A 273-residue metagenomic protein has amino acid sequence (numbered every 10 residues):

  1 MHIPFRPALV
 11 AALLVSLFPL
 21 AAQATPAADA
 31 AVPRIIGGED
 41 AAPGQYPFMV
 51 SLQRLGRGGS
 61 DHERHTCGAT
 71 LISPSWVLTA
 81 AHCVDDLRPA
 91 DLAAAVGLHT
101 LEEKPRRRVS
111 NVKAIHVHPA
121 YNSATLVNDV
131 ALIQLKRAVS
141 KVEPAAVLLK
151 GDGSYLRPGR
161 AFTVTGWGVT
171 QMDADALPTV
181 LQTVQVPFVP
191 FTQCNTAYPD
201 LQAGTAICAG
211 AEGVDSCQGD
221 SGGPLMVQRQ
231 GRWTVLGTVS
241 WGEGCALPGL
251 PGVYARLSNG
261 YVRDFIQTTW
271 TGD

Functional and structural regions predicted by a protein language model:
H2, R6, V50, H65-V84 (+4 more regions): C-terminal subregion of chymotrypsin/trypsin-like serine protease catalytic domains
V10-P19: Bacterial N-terminal signal peptides
A22-A30: Boundary at the C-terminal end of the N-terminal hydrophobic targeting segment
D29, L52-L55, V77-A80, D85-S123 (+1 more regions): Conserved H-D interstitial segment of serine endopeptidase catalytic domains
D40-Q45, L71, D86-R88, K104 (+6 more regions): Extracellular/periplasmic catalytic domains that process cell-envelope and extracellular macromolecules
Q45-F48, L52-H65, S140-V147, P187-S221 (+3 more regions): Active-site region of chymotrypsin-like
L55-R57, H82-D86, G97-E102, K136-K141 (+6 more regions): Acidic glycine-/aspartate-rich tracts in secreted/extracellular proteins
R108-N111, V130-E212, N259-I266: Chymotrypsin/trypsin-fold serine protease catalytic domain
